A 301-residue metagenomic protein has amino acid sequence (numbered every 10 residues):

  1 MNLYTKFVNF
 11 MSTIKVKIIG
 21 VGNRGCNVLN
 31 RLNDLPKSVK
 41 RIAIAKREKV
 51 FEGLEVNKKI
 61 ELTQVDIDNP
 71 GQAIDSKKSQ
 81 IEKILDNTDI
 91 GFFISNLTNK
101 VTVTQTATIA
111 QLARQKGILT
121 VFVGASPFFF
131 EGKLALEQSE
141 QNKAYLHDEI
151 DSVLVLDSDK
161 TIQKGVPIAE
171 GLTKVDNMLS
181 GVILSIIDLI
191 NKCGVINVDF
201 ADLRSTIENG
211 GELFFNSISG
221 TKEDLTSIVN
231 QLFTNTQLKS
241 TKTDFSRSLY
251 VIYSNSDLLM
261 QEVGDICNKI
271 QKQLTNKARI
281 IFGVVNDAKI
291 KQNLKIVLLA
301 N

Functional and structural regions predicted by a protein language model:
N2-N301: Tubulin/FtsZ superfamily GTPase core signature
